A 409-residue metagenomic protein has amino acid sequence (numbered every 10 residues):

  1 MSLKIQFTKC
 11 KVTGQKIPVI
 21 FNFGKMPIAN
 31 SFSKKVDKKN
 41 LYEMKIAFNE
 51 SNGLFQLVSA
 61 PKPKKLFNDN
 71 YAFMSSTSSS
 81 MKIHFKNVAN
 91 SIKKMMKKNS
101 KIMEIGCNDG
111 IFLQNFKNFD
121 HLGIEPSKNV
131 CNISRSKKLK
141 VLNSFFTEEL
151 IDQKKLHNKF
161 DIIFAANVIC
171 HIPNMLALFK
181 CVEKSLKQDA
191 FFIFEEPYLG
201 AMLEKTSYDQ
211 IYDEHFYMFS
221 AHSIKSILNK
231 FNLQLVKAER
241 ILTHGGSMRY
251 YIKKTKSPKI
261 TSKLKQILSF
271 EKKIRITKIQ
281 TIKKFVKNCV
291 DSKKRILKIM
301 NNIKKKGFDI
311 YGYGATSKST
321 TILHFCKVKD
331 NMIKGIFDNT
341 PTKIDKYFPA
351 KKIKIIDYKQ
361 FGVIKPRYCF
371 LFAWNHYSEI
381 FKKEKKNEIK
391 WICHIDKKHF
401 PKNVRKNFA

Functional and structural regions predicted by a protein language model:
M1-S79, E239: N-terminal juxtadomain amphipathic helix that follows a signal peptide/anchor or precedes a small N-terminal auxiliary
N99-N108, I310-Y313: Conserved class I S-adenosyl-L-methionine
D109-F119: Conserved SAM-binding loop of SAM-dependent methyltransferases across substrates and taxa, primarily the Class I
F164: A conserved beta-strand element that flanks and buttresses the S-adenosyl-L-methionine
L176-F191: A short glycine-rich, Lys/Arg-flanked "PGG" loop and its adjoining helix->strand segment in the class I
D189-P197, K390-D396: Conserved beta-strand signature within the Rossmann-like core of class I S-adenosyl-L-methionine
F194-Y217, A221-S223: Short, glycine-/aromatic-enriched active-site segment of Class I SAM-dependent methyltransferases
G245-N288: Flexible, glycine-/basic-rich loop-and-beta segments that form/coincide with the SAM-dependent methyltransferase
